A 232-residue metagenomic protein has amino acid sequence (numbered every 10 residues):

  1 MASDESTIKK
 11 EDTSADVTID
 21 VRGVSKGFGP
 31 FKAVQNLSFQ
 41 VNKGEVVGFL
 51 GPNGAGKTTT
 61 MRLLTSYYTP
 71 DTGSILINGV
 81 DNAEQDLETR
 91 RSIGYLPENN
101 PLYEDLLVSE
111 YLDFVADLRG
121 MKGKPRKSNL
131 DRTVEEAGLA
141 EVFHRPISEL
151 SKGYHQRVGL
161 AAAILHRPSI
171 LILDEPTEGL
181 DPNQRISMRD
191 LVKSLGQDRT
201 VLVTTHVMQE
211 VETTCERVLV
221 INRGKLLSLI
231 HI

Functional and structural regions predicted by a protein language model:
G73-E84, E88-T89: Conserved ABC transporter NBD signature motif
D105, P146-L150: Conserved ABC ATPase signature
D113, D117, K124-V142: Conserved ABC ATPase "signature" region
L165-S169, D198: A short, proline-enriched helix->beta-strand linker immediately N-terminal to the Walker B motif in ABC-type P-loop
L171-E175: Catalytic Walker B motif of ABC-type/P-loop ATPase nucleotide-binding domains
R185-Q197: Helical segment within the ABC ATPase nucleotide-binding domain
I230-I232: Conserved small/polar residues in nucleotide/adenosyl-binding loops
